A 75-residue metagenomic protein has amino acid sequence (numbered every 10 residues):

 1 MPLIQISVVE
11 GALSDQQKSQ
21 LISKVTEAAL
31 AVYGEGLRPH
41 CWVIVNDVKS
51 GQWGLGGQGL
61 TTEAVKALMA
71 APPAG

Functional and structural regions predicted by a protein language model:
P2-G75: A domain-level signal for the structural core that forms small-molecule/cofactor-binding pockets and catalytic centers
